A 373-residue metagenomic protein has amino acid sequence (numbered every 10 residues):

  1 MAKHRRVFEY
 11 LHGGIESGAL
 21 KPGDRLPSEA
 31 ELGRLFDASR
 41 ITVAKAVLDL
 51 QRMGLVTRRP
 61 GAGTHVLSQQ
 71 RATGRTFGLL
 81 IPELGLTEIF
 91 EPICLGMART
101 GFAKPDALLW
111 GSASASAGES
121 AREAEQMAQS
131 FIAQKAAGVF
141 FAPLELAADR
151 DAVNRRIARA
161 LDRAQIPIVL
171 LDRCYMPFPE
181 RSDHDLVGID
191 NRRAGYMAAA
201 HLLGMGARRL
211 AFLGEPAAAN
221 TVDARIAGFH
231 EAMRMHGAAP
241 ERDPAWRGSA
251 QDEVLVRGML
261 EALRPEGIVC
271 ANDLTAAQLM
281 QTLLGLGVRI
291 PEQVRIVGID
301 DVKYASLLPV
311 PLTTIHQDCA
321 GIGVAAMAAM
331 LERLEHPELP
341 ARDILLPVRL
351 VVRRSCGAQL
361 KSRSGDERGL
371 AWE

Functional and structural regions predicted by a protein language model:
R6, Y10, G14, H184 (+2 more regions): Flexible loop/turn connectors
V7, C174-P177, R181-F212, A250-R257 (+1 more regions): Hydrophobic alpha-helical segments within soluble ligand-binding/sensing domains
E9-G13, S17, E31, L35 (+3 more regions): Alpha-helical recognition/docking segments in bacterial nutrient-uptake and carbohydrate-utilization systems
A19-R58: N-terminal helix-turn-helix
R25-S28, R58-A72: Short, Lys/Arg-rich nucleic-acid/phosphate-binding segment
E88-K104, A194-M197, N220-A239, Q278 (+2 more regions): Short, solvent-exposed amphipathic alpha-helices that sit in or adjacent to ligand/effector-binding or catalytic
G101-G118, F212, H230-A250: Short beta-strand elements in bilobed, periplasmic/extracellular small-molecule ligand-binding domains
Y196-A238, R342-C356: An alpha-beta-alpha
